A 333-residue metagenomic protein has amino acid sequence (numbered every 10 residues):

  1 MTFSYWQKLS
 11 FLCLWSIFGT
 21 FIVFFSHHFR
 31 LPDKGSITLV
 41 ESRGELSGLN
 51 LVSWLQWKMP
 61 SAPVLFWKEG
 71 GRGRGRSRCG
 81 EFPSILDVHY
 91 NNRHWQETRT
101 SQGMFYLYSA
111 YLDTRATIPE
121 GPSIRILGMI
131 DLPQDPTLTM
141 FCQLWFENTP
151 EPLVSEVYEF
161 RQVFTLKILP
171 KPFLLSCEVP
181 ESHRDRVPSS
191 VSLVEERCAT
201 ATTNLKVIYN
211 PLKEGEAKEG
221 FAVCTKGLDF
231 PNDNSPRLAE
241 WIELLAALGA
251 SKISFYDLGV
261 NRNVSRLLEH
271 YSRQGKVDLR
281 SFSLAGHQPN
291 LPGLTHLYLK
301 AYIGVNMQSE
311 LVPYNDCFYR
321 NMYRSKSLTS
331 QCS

Functional and structural regions predicted by a protein language model:
M1-A222: Juxtamembrane luminal stem/stalk of type II transmembrane Golgi/ER carbohydrate-processing enzymes
K8-F11, L166, L212-C224, D229-F230 (+2 more regions): Active-site-proximal specificity loops/subdomain of glycosyltransferases
S189-S192, I253-S254, V260-R262, L267-Y271: Carboxylate/His-rich catalytic cores and anion/metal-binding grooves
S235-A239: Fold-level signature of zinc-dependent metallopeptidase catalytic domains
W241-S251: Short, acidic, metal-binding catalytic loop of nucleotide-sugar glycosyltransferases
S251-G259, R280-S283: Short beta-strand/loop segment that forms part of the nucleotide-sugar
S333: Acidic donor-binding/catalytic loop of UDP-sugar-dependent glycosyltransferases, especially processive GT2
